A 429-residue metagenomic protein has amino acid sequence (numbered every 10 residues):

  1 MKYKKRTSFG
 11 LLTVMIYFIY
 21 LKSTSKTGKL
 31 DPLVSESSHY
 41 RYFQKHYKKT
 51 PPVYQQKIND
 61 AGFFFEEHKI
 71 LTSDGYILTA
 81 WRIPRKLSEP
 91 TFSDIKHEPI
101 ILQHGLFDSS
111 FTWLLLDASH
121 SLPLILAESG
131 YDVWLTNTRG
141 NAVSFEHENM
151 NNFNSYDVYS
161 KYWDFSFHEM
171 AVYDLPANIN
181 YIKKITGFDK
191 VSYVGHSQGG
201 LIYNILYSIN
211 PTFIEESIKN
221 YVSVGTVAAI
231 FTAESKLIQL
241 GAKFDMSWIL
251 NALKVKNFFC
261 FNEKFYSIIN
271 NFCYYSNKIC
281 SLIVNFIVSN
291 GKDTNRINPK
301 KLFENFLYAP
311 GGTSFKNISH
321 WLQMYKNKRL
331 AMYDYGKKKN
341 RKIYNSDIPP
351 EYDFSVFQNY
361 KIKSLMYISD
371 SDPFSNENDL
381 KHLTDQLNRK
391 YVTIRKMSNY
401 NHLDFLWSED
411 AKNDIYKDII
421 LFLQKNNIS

Functional and structural regions predicted by a protein language model:
K26-L33, K184-D189, G200-Y344: Alpha/beta-hydrolase-fold enzymes
Y54-L87: N-terminal cap/lid segment of alpha/beta-hydrolase-fold proteins
R85-A142: Short, surface-exposed "cap/lid" segments of acyl-processing enzymes
Y162-K183: Alpha/beta-hydrolase active-site loop
Y360, M366-I368: Short beta-strand/loop motif that positions the catalytic acidic residue of the alpha/beta-hydrolase fold
S371-S375: Acidic catalytic loop of the alpha/beta-hydrolase fold
N376-D385: Short alpha-helix in the alpha/beta-hydrolase fold that links the catalytic acid
S398-S429: Catalytic active-site module of serine/aspartate enzymes centered on a nucleophile-bearing elbow/loop
